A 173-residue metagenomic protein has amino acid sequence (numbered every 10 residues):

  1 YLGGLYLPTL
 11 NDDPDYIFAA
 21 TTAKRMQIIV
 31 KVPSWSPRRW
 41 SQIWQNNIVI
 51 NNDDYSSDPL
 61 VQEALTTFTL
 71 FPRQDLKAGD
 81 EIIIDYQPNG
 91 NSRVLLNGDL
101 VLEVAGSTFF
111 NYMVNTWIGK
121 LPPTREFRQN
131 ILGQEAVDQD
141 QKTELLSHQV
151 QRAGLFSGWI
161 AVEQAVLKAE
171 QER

Functional and structural regions predicted by a protein language model:
Y1-L96, L100-R173: Terminal leader/tail segments of proteins
